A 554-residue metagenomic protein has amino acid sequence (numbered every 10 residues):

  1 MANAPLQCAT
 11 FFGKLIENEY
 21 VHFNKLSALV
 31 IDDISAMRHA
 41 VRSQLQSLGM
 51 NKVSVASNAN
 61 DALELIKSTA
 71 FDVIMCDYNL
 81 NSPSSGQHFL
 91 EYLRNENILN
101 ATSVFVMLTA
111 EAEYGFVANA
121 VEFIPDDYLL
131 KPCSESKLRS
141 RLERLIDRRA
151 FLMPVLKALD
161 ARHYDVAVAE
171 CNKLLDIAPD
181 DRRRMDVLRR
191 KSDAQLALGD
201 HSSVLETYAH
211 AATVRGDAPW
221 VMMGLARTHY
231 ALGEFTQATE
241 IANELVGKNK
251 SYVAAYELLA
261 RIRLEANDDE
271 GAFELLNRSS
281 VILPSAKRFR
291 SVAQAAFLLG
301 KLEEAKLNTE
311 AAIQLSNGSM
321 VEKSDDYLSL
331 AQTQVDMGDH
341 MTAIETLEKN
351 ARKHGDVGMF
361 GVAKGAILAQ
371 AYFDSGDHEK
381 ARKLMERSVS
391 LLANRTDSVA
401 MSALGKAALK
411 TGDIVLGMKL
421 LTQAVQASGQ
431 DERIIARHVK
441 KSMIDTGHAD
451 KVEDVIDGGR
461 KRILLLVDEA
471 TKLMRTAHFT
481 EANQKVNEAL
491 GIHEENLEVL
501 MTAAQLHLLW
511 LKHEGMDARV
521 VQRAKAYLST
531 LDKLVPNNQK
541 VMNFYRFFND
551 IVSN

Functional and structural regions predicted by a protein language model:
F23, I146-D200: CheY-like receiver
F23-A36, V41-L45: Conserved acidic segment of CheY-like receiver
V55-V73, N81, S202: Acidic, metal-coordinating helix/loop segments flanking the phosphotransfer/catalytic sites of two-component signaling
D77-S82, T109: Active-site residues of response regulator receiver
G86, N119-D126: As written
Q87-N100: Short amphipathic alpha-helix used as the core "switch/output" element in two-component signaling
N100-Y114: A short, hydrophobic beta-strand element within the central beta-sheet of small alpha/beta folds
S202-L421, S428, R433-I435, S442 (+3 more regions): Flexible loop/N-cap segments at domain edges
